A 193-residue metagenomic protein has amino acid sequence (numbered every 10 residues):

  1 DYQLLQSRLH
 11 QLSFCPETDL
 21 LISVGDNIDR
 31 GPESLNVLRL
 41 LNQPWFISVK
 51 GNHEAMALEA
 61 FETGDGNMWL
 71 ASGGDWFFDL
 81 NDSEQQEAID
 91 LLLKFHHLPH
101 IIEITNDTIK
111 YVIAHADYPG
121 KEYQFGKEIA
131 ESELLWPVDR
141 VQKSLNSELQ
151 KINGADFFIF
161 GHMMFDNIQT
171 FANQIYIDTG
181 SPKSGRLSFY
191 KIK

Functional and structural regions predicted by a protein language model:
D1-Q3, D29-G31, A55-L58, G120-K121 (+2 more regions): Active-site environment of divalent metal-dependent phosphoester hydrolases
D1-V37: N-terminal active-site segment of His-dependent metallophosphoesterases
S13-C15, L38-L41, I102-D107, L149-K151 (+1 more regions): A short acidic-Thr-Gly-centered motif at the start of a beta-strand
E17-T18, S34-I104, T108-K110, L134-S144: Active-site neighborhood of divalent metal-dependent phosphoester bond hydrolases
L21-G25, S48-G51, A114, D156-M163 (+1 more regions): Active-site neighborhood of phospho(di)ester-bond hydrolases with catalytic His/Asp-centered motifs
E103, I113-H115, F189-K193: Short, well-ordered beta-strand micro-motif
E122-K127: Cytochrome P450 core scaffold surrounding the K-helix E-X-X-R motif and the conserved "meander" helix-loop region
E133-K193: Conserved beta-sheet core of the metallophosphoesterase superfamily
